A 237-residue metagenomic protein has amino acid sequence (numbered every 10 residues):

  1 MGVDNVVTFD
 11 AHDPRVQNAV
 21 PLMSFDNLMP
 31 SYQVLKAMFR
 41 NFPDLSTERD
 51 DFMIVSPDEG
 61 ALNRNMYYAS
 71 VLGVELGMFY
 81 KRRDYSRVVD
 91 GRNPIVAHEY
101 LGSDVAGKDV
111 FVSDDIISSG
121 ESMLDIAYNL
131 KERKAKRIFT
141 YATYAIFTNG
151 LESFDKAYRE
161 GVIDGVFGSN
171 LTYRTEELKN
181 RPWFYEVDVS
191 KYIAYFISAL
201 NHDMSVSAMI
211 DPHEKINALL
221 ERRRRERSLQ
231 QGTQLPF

Functional and structural regions predicted by a protein language model:
M1-F237: PRPP-associated nucleotide enzymes
